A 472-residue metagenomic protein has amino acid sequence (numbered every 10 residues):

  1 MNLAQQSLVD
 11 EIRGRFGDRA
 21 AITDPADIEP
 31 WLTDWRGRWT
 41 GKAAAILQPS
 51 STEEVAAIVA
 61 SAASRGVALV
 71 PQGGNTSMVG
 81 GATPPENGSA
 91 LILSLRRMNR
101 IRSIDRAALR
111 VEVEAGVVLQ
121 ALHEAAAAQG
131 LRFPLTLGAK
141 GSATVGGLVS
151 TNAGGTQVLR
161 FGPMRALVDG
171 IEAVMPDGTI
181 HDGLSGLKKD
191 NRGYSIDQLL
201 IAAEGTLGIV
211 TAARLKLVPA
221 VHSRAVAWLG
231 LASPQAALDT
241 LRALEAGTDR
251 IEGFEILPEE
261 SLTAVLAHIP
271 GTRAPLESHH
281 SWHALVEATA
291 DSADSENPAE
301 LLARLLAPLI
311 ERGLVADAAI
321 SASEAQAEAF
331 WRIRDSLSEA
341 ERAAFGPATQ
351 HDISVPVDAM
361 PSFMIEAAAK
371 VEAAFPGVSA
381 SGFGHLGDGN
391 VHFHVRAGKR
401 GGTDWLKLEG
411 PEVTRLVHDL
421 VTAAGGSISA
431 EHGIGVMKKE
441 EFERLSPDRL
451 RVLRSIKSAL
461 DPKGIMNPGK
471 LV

Functional and structural regions predicted by a protein language model:
M1-V472: Noncatalytic alpha-helical scaffold of FAD-dependent oxidoreductases
